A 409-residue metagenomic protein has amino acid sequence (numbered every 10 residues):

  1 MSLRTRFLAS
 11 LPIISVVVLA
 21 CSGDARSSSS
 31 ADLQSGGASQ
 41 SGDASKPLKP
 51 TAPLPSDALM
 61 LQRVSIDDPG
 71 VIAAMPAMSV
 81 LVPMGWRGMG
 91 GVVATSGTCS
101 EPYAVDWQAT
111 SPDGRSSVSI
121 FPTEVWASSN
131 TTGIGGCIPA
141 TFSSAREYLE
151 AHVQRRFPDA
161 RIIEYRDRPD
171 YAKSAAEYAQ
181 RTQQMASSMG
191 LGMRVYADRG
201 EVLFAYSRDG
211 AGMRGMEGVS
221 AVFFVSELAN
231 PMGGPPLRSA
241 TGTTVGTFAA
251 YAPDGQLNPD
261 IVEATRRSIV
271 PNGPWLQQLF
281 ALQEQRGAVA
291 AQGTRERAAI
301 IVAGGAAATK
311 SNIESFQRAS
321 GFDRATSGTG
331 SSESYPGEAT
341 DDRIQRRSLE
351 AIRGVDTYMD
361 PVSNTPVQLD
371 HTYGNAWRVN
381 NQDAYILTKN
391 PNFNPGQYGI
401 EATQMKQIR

Functional and structural regions predicted by a protein language model:
M1-L11: Bacterial N-terminal signal peptides that target proteins for export
V18-A20: C-terminal motif of bacterial Sec signal peptides marking the signal peptidase cleavage site
S22-A25: Bacterial signal peptide processing site
D32-D68: N-terminal low-complexity, Pro/Thr/Ser-rich intrinsically disordered segments that act as propeptides or flexible
S65-L81, L149, Y251-E263: Short aromatic-glycine motifs in intrinsically disordered, low-complexity regions
M75, V92-G242, A250-Y251, G293 (+1 more regions): Conserved polar/disulfide-associated segments of primarily extracytoplasmic proteins
G85-G90, T244-Q285, P395-K406: Surface-exposed amphipathic alpha-helical segments
A264, N272-A308, N312: Short helix-loop boundary/capping segments
